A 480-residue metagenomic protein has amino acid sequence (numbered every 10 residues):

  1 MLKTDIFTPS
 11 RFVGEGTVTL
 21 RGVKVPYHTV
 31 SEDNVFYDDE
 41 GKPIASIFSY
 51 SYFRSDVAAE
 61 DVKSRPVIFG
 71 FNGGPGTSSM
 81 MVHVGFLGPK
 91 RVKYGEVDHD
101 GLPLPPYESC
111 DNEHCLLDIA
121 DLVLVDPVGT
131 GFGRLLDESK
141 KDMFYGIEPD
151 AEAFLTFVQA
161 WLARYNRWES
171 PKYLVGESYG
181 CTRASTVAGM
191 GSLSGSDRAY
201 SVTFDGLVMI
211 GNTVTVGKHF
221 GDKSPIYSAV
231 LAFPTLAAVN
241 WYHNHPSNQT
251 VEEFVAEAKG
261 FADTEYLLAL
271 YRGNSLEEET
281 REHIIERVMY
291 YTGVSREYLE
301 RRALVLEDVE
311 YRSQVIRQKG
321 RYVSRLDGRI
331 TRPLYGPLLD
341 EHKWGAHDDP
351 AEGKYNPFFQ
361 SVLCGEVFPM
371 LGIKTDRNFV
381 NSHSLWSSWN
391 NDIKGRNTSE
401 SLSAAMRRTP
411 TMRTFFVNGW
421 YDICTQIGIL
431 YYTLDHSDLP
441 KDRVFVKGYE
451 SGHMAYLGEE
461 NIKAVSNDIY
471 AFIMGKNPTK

Functional and structural regions predicted by a protein language model:
M1-V67, S79: Catalytic-loop region of hydrolases
G41-M143: N-terminal cap/lid subdomain of alpha/beta-hydrolase-fold enzymes
N72, V175, V208-G211: Alpha/beta-hydrolase-fold catalytic nucleophile elbow
K90-K93, A188, S192-G293: A catalytic-pocket lid/entrance helix-loop region that shapes and gates access to the active site across common
L117, P127, F144-L162: Alpha/beta-hydrolase active-site loop
R167-Y179: Alpha/beta-hydrolase fold nucleophile elbow
G176-G189: Glycine-rich nucleophile elbow surrounding the catalytic serine of serine-hydrolase chemistry
I210, T215-S224, S228, V294-K480: C-terminal subdomain of alpha/beta-hydrolase-fold enzymes, centered on the catalytic histidine and its supporting
